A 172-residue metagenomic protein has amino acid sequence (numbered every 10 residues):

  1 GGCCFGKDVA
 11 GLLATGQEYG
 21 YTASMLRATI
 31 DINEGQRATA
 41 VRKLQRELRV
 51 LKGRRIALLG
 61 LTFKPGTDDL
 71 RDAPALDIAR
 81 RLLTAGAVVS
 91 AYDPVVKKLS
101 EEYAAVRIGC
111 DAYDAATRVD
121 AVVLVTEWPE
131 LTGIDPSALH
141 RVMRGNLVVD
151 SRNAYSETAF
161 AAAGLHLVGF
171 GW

Functional and structural regions predicted by a protein language model:
G1-W172: Structural/interface elements that position substrates and couple domains in central-metabolism enzymes
